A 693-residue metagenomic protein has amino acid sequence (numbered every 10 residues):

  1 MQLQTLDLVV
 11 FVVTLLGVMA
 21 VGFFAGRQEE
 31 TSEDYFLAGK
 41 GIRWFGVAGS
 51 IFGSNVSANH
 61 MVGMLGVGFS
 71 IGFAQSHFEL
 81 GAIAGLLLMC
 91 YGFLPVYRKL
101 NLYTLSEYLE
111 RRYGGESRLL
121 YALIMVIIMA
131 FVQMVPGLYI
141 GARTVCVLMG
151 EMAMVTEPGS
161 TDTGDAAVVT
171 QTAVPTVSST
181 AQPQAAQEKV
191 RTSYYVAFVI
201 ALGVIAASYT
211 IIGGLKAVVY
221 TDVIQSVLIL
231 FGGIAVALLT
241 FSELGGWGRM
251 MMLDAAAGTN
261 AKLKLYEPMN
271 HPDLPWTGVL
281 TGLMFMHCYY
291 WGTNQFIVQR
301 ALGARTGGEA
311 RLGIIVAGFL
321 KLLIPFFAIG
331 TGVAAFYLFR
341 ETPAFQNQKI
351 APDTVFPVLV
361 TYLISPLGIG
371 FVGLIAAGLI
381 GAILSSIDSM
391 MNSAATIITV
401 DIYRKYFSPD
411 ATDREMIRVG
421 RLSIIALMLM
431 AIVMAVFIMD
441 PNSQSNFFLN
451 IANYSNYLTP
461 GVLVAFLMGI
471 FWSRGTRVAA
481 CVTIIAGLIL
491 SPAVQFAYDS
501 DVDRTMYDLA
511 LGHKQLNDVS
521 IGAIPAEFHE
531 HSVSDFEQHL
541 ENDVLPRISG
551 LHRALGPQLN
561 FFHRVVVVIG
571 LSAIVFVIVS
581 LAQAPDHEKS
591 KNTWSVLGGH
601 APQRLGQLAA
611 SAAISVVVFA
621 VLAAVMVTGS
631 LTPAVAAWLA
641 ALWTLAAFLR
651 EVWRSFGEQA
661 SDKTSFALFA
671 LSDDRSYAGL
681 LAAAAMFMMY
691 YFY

Functional and structural regions predicted by a protein language model:
M1-Y693: Membrane-embedded helix-loop-helix hairpins and adjacent transmembrane boundary segments in multi-pass transporters
